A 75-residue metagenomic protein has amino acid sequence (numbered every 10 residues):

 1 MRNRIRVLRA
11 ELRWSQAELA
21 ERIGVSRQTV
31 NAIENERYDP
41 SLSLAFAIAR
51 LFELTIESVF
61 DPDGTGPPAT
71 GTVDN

Functional and structural regions predicted by a protein language model:
N3-R22, V73: Short basic helix-loop element that most often maps to the first helix and adjoining turn of HTH DNA-binding modules
A10, G24, N35, G64: Residue-level detection of the helix-turn-helix DNA-binding "recognition helix"
A17, Q28, E57: Key DNA-contact positions within bacterial/archaeal DNA-binding proteins
V25-D39: Recognition helix of helix-turn-helix/homeodomain-like DNA-binding domains that insert into the DNA major groove
S43-S58: DNA major-groove recognition helix of helix-turn-helix/homeodomain DNA-binding modules
R50, F60-N75: Short, charged recognition helix plus adjacent turn of helix-turn-helix-like nucleic-acid-binding domains
